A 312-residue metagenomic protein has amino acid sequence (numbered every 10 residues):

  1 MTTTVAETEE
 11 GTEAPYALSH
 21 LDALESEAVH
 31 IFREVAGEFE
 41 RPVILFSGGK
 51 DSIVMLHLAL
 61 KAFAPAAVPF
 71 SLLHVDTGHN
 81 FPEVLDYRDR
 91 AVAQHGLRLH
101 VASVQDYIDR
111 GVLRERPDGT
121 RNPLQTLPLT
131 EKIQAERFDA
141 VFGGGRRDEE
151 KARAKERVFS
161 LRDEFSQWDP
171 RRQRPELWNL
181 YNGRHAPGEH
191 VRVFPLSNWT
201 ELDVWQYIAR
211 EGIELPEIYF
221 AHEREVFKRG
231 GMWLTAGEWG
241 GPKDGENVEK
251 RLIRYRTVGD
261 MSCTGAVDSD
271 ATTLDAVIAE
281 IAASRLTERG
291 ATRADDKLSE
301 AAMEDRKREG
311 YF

Functional and structural regions predicted by a protein language model:
T2-F312: Nucleotide-activated chemistry modules centered on ATP-dependent adenylation/adenylyltransferase
